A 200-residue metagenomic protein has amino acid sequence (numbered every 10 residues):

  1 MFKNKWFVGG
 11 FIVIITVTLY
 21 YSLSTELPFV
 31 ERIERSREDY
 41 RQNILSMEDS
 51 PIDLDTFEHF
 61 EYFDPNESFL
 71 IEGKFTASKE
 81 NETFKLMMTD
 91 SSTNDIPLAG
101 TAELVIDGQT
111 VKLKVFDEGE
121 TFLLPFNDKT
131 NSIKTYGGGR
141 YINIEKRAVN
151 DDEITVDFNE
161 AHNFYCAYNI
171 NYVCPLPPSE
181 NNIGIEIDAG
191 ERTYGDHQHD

Functional and structural regions predicted by a protein language model:
W6-S22: Hydrophobic membrane-insertion alpha-helices, especially the h-region of bacterial N-terminal signal peptides
S24-E38: Ser/Thr/Pro/Gly-rich low-complexity linker/stalk segments immediately outside membranes or between
E34-E48: Short extracytoplasmic/periplasmic juxtamembrane "stem" segments immediately C-terminal to an N-terminal membrane anchor
L54-T93: Extracytoplasmic/periplasmic/luminal assembly and interaction segments in envelope/secretory/respiratory proteins
F75, D117-G119, F126-T130, F158-H162 (+1 more regions): A mature extracytoplasmic/lumenal domain signature
K79-R140: Mid-length scaffold segments of soluble, non-membrane domains
D128-H162: Acidic, glycine-rich flexible loop segments
N169-D200: C-terminal partner/receptor-binding element of secreted or periplasmic proteins
